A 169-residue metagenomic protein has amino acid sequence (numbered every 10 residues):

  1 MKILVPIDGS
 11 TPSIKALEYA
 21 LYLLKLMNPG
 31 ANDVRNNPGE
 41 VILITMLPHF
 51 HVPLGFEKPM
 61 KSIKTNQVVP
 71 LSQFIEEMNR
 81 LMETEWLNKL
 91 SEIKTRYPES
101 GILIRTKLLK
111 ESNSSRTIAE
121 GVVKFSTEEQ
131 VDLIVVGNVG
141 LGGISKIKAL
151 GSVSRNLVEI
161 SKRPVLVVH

Functional and structural regions predicted by a protein language model:
M1-Q73, P98, I102-R105: Small/aliphatic-rich secondary-structure junction motif
S10, P48, E111-N113, L141: Residue-level marker for beta-strand->alpha-helix junctions and adjacent short loops that shape enzyme
S13, W86, L150-S154: Short, conserved glycine- and acidic-residue-centered signature motifs in active-site or ligand-binding loops
Y19, L81-I93, G121: Short, solvent-exposed amphipathic alpha-helices that sit in or adjacent to ligand/effector-binding or catalytic
I44-M46, K107-E111, V168: Conserved beta-strand termini and adjacent loop/short-helix elements that scaffold enzyme active sites in alpha/beta
T65-N88: A short acidic, glycine-rich active-site loop that binds or catalyzes chemistry on phosphate/adenosine moieties
E92-I134: Structural beta-alpha unit
G121-H169: Gly/Ser-rich helix-loop-strand patches that form or flank binding pockets for ribonucleotide-derived cofactors
